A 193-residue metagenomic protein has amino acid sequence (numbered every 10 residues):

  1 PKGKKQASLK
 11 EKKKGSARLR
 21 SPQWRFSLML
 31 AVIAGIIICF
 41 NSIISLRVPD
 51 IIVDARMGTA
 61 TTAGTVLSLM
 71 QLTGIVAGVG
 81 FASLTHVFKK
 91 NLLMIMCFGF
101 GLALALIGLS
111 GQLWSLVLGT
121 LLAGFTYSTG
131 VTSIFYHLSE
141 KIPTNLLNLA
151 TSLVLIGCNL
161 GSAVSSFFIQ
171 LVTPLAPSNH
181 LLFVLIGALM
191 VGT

Functional and structural regions predicted by a protein language model:
K2-L28: Juxtamembrane intracellular "pre-TM" segments in multi-pass secondary transporters
Q23-I75: Extracytoplasmic gate region of multi-pass secondary transporters
M29-L30, S115-T120: Short hydrophobic/alpha-helical segments at membrane-entry points of transmembrane helices in Major Facilitator
A77-K89, T173: Helix-to-loop junctions at the C-terminal end of transmembrane segments in multipass secondary transporters
N91-L106: Structural signature of the two symmetry-related core transmembrane helices
T129-I142: Intracellular juxtamembrane helix-capping segments at the cytosolic ends of symmetry-related transmembrane helices
T144-A176: A late C-terminal transmembrane helix in Major Facilitator Superfamily
L171-L189: A membrane-interface helix-boundary motif in multi-pass transporters
